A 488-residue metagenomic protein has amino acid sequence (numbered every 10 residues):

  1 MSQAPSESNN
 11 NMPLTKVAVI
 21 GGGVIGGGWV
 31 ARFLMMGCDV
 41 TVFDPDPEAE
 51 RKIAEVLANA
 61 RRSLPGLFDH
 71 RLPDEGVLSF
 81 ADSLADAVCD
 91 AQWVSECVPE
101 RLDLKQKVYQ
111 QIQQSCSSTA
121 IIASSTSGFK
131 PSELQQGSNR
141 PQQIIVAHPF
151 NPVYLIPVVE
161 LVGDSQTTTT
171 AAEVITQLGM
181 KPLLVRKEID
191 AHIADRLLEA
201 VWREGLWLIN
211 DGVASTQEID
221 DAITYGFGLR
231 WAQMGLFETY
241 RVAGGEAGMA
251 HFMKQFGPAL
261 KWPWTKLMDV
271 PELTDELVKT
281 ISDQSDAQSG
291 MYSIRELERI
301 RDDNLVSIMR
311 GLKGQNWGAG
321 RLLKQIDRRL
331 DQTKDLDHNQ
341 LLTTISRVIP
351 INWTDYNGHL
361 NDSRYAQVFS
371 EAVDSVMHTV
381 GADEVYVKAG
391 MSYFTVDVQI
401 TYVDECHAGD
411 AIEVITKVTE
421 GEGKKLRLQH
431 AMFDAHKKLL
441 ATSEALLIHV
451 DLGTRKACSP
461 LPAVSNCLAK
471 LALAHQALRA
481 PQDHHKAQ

Functional and structural regions predicted by a protein language model:
S2-G66, S115: NAD(P)+-binding Rossmann beta1-loop-alpha1 motif at the extreme N-terminus of oxidoreductases
S2-P5, P13, M36, T216-D337: NAD(P)-dependent Rossmann-like dehydrogenase/reductase catalytic/cofactor-binding core
G28, V153-V162, L178, K187-V213 (+1 more regions): Active-site-proximal catalytic alpha-helix in oxidoreductases
P45-E48, S63-I121, F129: Rossmann-like NAD(P)-binding element
I121-K187, A191-D195: Rossmann-fold dinucleotide-binding core
D335-V396, L452-Q488: Hot-dog-fold acyl-thioester-processing enzymes
V376-L426, L440-T442: Hydrophobic beta-strand-centered segment that forms part of the acyl-chain substrate-binding groove
